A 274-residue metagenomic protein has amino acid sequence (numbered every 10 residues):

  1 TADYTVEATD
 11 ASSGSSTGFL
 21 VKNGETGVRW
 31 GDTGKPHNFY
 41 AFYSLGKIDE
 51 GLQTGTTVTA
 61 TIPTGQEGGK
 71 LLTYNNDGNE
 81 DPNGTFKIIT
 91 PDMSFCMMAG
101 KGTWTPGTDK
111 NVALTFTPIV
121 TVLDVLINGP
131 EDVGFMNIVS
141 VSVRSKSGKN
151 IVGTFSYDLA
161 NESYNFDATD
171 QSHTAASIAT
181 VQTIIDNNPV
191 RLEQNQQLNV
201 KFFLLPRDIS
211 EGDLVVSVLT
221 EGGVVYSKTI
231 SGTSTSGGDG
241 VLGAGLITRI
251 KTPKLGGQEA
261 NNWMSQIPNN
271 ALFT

Functional and structural regions predicted by a protein language model:
T1-N137, Q194-Q196, T220, Y226-S234 (+1 more regions): Short, low-hydrophobicity acidic/polar segments
D10-S13, I62, S177-V181, F273: Short stretches within intrinsically disordered, low-complexity N-terminal or propeptide regions
H37-A41, V139-S140, G212-V216, A271-L272: Hydrophobic beta-strand segments of well-ordered beta-sheets in folded domains
T103-N111, T115, L123-Q196: Short helix-loop boundary/capping segments
V122, V143, T180-S227: Extended serine/threonine-enriched, polar tracts that run as long, contiguous segments within proteins
A160-N161, T183-D186, T229-S231, S236 (+1 more regions): Polar/charged alpha-helical tracts
F203, I230, A271-L272: Residue-level detector of intrinsically disordered/flexible regions characterized by low predicted structural confidence
A260-T274: Solvent-exposed loop and capping/linker segments of extracellular ligand-binding repeat ectodomains
